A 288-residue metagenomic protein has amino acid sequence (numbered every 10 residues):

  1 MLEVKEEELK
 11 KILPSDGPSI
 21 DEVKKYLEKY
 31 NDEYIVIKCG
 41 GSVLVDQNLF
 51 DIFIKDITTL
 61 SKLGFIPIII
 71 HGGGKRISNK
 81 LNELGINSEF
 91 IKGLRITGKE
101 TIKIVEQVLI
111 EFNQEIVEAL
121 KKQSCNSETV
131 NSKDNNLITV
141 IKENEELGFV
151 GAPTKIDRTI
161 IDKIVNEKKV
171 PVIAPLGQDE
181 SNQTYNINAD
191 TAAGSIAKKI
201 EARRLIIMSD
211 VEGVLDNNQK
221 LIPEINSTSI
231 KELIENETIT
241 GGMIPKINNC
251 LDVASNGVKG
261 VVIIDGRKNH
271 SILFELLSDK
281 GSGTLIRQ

Functional and structural regions predicted by a protein language model:
M1-R267, K280, R287-Q288: Nucleotide/pyrophosphate-binding catalytic subdomain
I272-S278: C-terminal/domain-terminus segments
